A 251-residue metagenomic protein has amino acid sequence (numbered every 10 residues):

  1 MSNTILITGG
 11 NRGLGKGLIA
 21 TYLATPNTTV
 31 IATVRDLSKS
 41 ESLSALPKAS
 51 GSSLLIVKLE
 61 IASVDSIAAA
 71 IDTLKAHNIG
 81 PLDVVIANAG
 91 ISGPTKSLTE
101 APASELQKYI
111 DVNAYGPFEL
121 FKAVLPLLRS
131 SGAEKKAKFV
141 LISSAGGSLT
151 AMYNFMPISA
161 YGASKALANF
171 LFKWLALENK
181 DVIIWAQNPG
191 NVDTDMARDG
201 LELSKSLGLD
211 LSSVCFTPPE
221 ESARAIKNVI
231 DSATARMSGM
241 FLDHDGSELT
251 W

Functional and structural regions predicted by a protein language model:
T8, P81-G90, N113, L141 (+1 more regions): Rossmann-fold scaffold of SDR-type NAD(P)-dependent oxidoreductases
N11, G15-A20: N-terminal Rossmann NAD(P)H-binding glycine-rich loop of SDR-like oxidoreductase domains
L23-E41: Conserved glycine-rich Rossmann-like NAD(P)H-binding loop of the short-chain dehydrogenase/reductase
P47-D65: Rossmann-fold cofactor-recognition segment
G51-L55, T73-V85, G93, A235: A glycine-rich helix->loop->beta "capping" turn within Rossmann-like NAD(P)(H)-dependent oxidoreductase domains
E60-N78: Conserved Rossmann-fold cofactor-binding substructure of NAD(P)-dependent oxidoreductases
G90-I91, T95-F118, K122, R129-K180 (+2 more regions): Catalytic loop of short-chain dehydrogenase/reductase
D181, A186, E202-W251: C-terminal helical subdomain
